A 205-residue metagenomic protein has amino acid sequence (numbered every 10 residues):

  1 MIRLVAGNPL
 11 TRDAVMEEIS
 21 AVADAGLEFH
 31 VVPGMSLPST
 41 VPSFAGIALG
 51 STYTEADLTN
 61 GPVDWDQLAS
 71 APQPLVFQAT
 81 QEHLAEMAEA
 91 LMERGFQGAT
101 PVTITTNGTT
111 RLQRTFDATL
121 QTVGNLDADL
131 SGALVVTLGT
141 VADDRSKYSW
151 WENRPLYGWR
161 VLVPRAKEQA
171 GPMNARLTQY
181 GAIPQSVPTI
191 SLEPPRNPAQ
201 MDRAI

Functional and structural regions predicted by a protein language model:
M1-A6, D13-S20, N60-K167, P172-A175: A contiguous loop/helix-start segment that scaffolds small-molecule binding in enzyme catalytic cores
M1-V32, L134, T189, P194-R196 (+1 more regions): Class I S-adenosyl-L-methionine
I19-P42, G50-T59: Short, acidic/small-residue loops that bind anionic groups at enzyme active sites
A21, A45-S51, Q121-T122, D202-A204: Short, hinge-like loop/turn segments at secondary-structure boundaries
L27, F96, G181-I183: Short phosphate-binding/catalytic loops that engage adenosine nucleotides
S36-T40, A56, L84-A85, T109-L112 (+1 more regions): Short gly/pro/ser/thr-enriched loop/turn and capping motifs at secondary-structure boundaries
S39-P42, G61-V63, L112-F116, P194-A199: Short, charged, surface-exposed secondary-structure boundary motifs
V163-I205: A cross-family signal for N-terminal binding/gating loops and helix N-caps that shape access to the active site
